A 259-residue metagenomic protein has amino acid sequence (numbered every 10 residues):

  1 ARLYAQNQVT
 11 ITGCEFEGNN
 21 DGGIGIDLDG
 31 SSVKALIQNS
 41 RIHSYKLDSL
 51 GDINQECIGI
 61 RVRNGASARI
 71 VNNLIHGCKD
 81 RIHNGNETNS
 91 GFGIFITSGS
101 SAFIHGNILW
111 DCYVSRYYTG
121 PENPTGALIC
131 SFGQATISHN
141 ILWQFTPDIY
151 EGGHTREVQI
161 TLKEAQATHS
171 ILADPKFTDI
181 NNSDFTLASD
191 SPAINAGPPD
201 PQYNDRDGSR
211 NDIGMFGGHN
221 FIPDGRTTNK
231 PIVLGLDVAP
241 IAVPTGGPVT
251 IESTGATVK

Functional and structural regions predicted by a protein language model:
A1-N7, D21-S31, V62: Extracellular beta-strand-rich solenoid/capping regions of secreted or surface-exposed proteins that bind or remodel
R2, Q8-T10, K34-L36, G235 (+1 more regions): Ser/Thr- (and often Asn-) enriched beta-sheet segments in non-cytosolic proteins
A5-Q6, Q134, A167, P231-G235: A broad structural signal for short, well-ordered beta-strand segments within beta-sheet-rich domains
G13, L28-D29, L36-S44, D48-D184: Predominantly extracellular beta-rich ligand-binding scaffolds that present long acidic/polar faces for carbohydrate
T168-N229: C-terminal accessory segments
F216-V258: Short, compositionally biased P/S/T/A/G/V-rich stretches that sit at domain boundaries
